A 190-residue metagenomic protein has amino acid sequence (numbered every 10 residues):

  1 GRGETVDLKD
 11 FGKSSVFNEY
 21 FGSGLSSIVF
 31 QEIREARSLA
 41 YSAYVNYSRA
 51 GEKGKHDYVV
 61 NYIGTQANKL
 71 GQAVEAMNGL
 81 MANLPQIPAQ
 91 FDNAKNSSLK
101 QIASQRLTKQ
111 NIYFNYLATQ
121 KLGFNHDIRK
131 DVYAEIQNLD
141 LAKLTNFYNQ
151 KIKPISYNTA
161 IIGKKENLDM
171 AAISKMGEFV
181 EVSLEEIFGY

Functional and structural regions predicted by a protein language model:
G1-D7, S14-N18, F30-N83, P88-K143 (+1 more regions): M16 family metallopeptidases and their MPP-like homologs
K9-V16, F21, L168, G177-F179: PPIase-associated folding chaperone regions across multiple families
F30, L141-Y190: Proteolytic maturation boundary segments
